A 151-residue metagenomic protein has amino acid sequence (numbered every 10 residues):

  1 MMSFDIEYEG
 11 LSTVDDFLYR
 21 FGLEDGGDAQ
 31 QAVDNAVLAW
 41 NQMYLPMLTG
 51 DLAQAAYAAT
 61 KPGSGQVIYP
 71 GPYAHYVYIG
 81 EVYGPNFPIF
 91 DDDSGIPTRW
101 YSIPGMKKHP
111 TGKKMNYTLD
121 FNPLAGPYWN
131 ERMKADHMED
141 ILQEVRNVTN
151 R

Functional and structural regions predicted by a protein language model:
M1-A74, Y83-R151: Short, Lys/Arg-rich flexible segments
